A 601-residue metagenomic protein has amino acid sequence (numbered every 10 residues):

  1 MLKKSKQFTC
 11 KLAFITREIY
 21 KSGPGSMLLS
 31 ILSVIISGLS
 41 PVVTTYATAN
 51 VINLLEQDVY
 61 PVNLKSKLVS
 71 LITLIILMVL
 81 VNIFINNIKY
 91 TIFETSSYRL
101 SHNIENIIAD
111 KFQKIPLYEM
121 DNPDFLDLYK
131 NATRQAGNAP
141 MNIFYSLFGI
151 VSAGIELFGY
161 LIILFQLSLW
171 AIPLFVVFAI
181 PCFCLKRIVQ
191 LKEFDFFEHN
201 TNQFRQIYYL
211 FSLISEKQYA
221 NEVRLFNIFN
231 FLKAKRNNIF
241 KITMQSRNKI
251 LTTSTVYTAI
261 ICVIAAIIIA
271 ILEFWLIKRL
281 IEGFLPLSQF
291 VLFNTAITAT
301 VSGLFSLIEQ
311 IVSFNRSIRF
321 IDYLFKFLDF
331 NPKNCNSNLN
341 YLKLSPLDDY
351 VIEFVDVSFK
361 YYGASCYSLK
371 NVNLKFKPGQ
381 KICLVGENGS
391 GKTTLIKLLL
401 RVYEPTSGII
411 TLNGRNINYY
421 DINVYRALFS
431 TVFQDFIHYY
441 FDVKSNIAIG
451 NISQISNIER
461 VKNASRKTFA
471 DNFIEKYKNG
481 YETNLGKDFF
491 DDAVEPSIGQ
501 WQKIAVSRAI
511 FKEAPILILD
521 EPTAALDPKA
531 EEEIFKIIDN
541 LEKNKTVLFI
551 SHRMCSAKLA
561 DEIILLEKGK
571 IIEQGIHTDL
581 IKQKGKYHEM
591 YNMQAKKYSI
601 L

Functional and structural regions predicted by a protein language model:
M1-A13, S97-M141, Q203-S246, I318-N331 (+1 more regions): Extended non-transmembrane interhelical loops and adjacent amphipathic helices of multipass membrane proteins
M1-P41, Y60-L71, K89-F93, D110 (+4 more regions): Membrane-integrated ABC transporters
M27-I85, Y160-E193, A270-F274, K278-S288 (+1 more regions): Transmembrane helix-loop-helix hairpins at lipid-water interfaces of multipass membrane proteins, especially the type-1
R224, I228, L272, F293-D329: Cytosolic ends of transmembrane helices, especially the final helix of ABC transmembrane type-1 domains
L399-L400: Helix-to-loop junction immediately C-terminal to a conserved catalytic motif
T411, K444-D491, F535, N544: ABC ATPase nucleotide-binding domain helical subdomain, centered on the C-loop/LSGGQ "ABC signature"
D471-I504, E513, K597-L601: ABC-fold ATPase nucleotide-binding domain signature/coupling loops
G480, K536, R553, K558-L601: C-terminal portion of ABC ATPase nucleotide-binding domains
